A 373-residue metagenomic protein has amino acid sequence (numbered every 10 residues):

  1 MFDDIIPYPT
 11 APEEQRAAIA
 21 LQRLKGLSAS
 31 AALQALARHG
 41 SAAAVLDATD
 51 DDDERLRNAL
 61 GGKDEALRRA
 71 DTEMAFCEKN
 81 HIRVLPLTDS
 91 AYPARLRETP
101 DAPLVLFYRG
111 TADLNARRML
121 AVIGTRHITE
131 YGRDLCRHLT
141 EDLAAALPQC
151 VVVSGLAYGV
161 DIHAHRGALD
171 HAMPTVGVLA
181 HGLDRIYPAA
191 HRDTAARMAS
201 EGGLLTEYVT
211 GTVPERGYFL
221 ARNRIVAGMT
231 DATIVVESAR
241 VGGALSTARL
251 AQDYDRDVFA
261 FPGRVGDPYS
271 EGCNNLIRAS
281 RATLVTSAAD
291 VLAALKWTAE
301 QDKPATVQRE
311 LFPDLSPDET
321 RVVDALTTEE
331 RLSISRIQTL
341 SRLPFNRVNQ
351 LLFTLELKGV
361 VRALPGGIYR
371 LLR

Functional and structural regions predicted by a protein language model:
M1-A11, P86-R373: Glycine-biased, small-residue-rich flexible motifs in mid-sequence functional cores and linkers
M1-A91, L276, K358-G367, L372-R373: Short, small/acidic-rich helices and loops at N termini and domain boundaries of DNA replication/processing enzymes
